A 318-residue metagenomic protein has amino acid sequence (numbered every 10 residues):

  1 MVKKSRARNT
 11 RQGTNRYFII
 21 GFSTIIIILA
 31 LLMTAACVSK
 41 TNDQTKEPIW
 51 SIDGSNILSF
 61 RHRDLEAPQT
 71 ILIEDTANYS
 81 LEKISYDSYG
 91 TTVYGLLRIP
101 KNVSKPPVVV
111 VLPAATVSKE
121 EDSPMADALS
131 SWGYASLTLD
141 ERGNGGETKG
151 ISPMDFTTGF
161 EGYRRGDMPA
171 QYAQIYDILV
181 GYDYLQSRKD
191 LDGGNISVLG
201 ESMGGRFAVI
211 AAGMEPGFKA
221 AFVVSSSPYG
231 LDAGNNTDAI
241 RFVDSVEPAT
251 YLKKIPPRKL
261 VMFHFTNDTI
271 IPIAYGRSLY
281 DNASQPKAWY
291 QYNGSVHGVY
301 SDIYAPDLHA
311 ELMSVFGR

Functional and structural regions predicted by a protein language model:
M1-K40: Secretory targeting signatures
R61-V103: N-terminal cap/lid segment of alpha/beta-hydrolase-fold proteins
L97, K105-A114: Short beta-strand element of the alpha/beta-hydrolase
L112, L139-E141, V224, Y292: Alpha/beta-hydrolase
E120-I175, A233-G234, A239: Cap/lid segment of the alpha/beta-hydrolase catalytic domain
Y176-R241: Primarily recognizes the serine-hydrolase "nucleophile elbow" in alpha/beta-hydrolase and SGNH/GDSL folds
D232-A283: The feature captures the conserved acid-bearing segment of alpha/beta-hydrolase catalytic domains
S278-R318: C-terminal catalytic histidine-bearing segment of alpha/beta-hydrolase fold enzymes
